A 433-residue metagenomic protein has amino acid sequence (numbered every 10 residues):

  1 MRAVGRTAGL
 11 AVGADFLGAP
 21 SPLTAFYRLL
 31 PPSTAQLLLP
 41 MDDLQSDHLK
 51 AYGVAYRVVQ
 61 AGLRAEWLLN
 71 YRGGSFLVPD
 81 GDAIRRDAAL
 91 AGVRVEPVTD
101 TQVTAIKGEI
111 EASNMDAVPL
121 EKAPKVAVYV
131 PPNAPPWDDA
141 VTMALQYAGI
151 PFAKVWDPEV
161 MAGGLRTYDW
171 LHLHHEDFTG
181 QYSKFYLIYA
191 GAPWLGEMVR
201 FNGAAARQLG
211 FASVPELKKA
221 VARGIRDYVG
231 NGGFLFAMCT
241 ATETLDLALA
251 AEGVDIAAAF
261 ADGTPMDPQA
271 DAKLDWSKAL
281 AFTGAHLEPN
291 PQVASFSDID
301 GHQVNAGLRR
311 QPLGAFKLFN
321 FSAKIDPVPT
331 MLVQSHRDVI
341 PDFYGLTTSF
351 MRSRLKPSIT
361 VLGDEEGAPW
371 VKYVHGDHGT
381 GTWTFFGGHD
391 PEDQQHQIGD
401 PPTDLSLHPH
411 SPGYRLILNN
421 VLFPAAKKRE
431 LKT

Functional and structural regions predicted by a protein language model:
M1-P20: N-terminal export signals
A25-D139, A148, G388: Hydrophobic targeting/anchoring helices
F26-P40, L49-L77, D255, R354-T433: Extracellular ligand-binding/catalytic regions of CAZymes and related secreted enzymes and adhesion modules
L30, L37, D42, S46 (+3 more regions): Helical hinge/lid and interdomain linker segments adjacent to catalytic or ligand-binding clefts that mediate domain
L30-P32, P119-K122, G163-R166, Y228 (+2 more regions): Extracellular/periplasmic catalytic domains that process cell-envelope and extracellular macromolecules
E109-N114, P158-V160, A368-K372: Alpha-helical scaffolding within the catalytic cores of extracellular/periplasmic polymer-degrading hydrolases
D139, Q146, E243, K273-I398: Catalytic beta-strand/loop cores that center a nucleophilic Ser/Cys/Thr and support acyl-enzyme chemistry
G210-F211, A250, A258-A261, P268-A272: Catalytic cores of eukaryotic secretory-pathway lumenal/extracellular enzymes that build and remodel glycoconjugates
